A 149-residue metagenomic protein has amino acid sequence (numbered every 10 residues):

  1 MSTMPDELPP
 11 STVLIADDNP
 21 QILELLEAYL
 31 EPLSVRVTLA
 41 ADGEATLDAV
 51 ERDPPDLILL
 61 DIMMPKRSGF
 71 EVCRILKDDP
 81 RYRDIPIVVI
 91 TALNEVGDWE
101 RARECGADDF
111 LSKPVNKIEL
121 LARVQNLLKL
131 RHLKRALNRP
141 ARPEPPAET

Functional and structural regions predicted by a protein language model:
M1-L14, E27, L128-R131, R135-T149: Non-catalytic signal-transmission and effector/linker regions of two-component phosphorelay proteins
P20-T38: Two-component/phosphorelay signaling modules centered on CheY-like receiver
L23, D53, M64-K66, R83 (+2 more regions): The feature encodes the CheY-like receiver
D53-L59: Active-site beta3 strand of CheY-like receiver
V115-V124, L128, H132: C-terminal output helix
